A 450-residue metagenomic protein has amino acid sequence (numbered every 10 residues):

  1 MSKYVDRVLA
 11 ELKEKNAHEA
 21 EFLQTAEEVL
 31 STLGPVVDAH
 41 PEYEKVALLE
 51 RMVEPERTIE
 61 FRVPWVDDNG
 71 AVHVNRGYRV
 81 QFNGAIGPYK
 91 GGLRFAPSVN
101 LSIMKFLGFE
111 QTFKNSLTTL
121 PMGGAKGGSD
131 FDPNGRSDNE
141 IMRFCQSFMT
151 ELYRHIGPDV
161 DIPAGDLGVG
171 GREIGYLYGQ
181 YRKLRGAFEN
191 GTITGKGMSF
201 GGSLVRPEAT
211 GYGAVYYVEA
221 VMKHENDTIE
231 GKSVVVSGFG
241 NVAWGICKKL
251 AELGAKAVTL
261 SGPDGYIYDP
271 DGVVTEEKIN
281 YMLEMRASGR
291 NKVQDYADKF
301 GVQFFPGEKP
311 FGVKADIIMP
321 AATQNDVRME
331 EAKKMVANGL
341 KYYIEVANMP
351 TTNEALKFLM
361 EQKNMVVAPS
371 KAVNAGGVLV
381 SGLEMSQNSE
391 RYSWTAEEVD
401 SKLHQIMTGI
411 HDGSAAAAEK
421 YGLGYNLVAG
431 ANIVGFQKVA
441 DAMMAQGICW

Functional and structural regions predicted by a protein language model:
S2-T25, V221-M222, V336-W450: Adenosine-phosphate binding glycine-rich loop
K3, R7, A17-Q24, E28 (+25 more regions): Conserved active-site and cofactor/substrate-binding residues in soluble primary-metabolism enzymes
A20-L23, A39-V46, T119, I156-G165 (+4 more regions): Flexible, glycine/charged-enriched surface loops at secondary-structure junctions
E42-H73: Structured beta-strand/loop patches that form or line metal/cofactor-binding pockets in enzymes
A96, N115-E230: Glycine/serine-rich phosphate-binding loop and adjoining beta1-alpha1 elements at the start of nucleotide-handling
T194-G197, G202-G312: Glycine-rich phosphate/diphosphate-binding loop of Rossmann-like nucleotide-binding domains
G265-V367, A372: Rossmann-like adenosine-cofactor binding region
